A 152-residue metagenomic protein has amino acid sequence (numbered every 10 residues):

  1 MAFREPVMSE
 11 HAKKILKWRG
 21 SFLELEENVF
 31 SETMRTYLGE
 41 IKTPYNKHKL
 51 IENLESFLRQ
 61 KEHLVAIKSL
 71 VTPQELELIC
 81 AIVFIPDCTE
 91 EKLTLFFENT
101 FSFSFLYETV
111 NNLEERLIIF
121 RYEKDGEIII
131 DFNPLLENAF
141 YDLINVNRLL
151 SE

Functional and structural regions predicted by a protein language model:
A2-P6, E152: Secondary-structure capping and domain/repeat boundary segments
V7-A66, A139, N147: Long, low-complexity, charged/polar intrinsically disordered regions in eukaryotic proteins
S21-E32, E98-R121: Short amphipathic alpha-helical interaction segments
N28, H48, T72-C80, Y107 (+1 more regions): Non-catalytic, well-ordered alpha-helical scaffold segments
Q60-P86: Winged-helix-like regulatory helical subdomains adjacent to P-loop NTPase cores
I67, I128-E152: Short, amphipathic alpha-helical interaction segments positioned at domain boundaries
E75-L78, I85-F101: Short acidic, hydrophobic short linear motifs in intrinsically disordered regions
E90, E123-I128: Short, Lys/Arg-rich nucleic-acid/phosphate-binding segment
